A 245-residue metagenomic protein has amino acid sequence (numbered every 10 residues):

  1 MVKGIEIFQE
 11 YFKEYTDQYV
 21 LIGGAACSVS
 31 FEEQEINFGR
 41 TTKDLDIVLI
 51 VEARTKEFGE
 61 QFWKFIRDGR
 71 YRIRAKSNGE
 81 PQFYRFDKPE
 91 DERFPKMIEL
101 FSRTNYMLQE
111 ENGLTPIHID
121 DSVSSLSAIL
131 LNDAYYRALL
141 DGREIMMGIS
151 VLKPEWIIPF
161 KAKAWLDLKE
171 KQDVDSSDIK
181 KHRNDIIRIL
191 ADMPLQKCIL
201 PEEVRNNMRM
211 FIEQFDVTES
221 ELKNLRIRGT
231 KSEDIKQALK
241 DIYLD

Functional and structural regions predicted by a protein language model:
M1-D245: Compositionally biased terminal segments of proteins
